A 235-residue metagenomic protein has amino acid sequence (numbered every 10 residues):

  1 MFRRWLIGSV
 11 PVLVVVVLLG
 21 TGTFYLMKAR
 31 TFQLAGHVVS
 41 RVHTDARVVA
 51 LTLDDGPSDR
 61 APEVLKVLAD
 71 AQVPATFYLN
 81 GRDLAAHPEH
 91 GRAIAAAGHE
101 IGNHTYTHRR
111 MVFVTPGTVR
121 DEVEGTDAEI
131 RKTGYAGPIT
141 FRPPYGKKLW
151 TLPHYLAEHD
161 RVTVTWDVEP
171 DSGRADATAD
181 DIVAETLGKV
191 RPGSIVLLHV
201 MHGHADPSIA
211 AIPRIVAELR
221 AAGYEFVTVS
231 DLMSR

Functional and structural regions predicted by a protein language model:
M1-L51, S58, K66-T76, G188 (+1 more regions): Terminal accessory/targeting
M27-V114, T118-K132, P138, S234: Active-site beta->alpha N-cap acidic-glycine motif
L53, L79-G81, N103-T105, P143-Y145 (+3 more regions): A cross-domain feature marking catalytic cores of carbohydrate-active enzymes and several ubiquitous metabolic/repair
K66-T76, E100, P116-L149, H154-E158 (+3 more regions): CE4/NodB-like, metal-dependent polysaccharide N-deacetylase domain that modifies extracellular/periplasmic N-acetylated
G81-L84, T107-R110, K147, E169-G173 (+1 more regions): Short histidine/acidic/glycine/proline-rich micro-motifs that form metal- and phosphate-coordinating active-site loops
F113-G117, A175-T178, D206-I209: Short, solvent-exposed loop/turn segments at secondary-structure boundaries
R120-V123, T178-V183, I209-P213: Charged helix-capping and loop-helix junction motifs
K147-K189, G223-S234: His/Asp/Glu-enriched short active-site or ligand-binding loop at hydrolase and phosphoryl-transfer sites
